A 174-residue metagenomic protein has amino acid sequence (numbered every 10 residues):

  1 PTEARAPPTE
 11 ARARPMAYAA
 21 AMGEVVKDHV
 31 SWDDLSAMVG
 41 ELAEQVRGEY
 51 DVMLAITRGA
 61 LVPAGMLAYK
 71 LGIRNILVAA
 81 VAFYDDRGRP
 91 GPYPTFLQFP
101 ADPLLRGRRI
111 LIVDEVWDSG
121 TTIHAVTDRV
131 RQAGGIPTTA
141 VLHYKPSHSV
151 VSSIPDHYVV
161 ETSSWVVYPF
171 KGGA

Functional and structural regions predicted by a protein language model:
P1-A174: PRPP-associated nucleotide enzymes
